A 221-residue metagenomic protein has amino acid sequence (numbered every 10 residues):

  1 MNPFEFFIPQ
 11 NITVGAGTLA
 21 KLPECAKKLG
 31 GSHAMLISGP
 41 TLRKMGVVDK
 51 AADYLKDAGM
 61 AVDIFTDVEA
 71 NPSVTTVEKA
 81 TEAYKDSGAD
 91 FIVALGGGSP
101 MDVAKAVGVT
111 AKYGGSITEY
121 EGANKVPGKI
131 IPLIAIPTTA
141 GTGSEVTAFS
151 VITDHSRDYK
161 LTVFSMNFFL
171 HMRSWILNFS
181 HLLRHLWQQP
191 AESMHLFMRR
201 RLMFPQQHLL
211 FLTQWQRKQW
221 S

Functional and structural regions predicted by a protein language model:
M1-F91: ATP/NTP phosphate-donor binding region
G17, K21, L29, G46 (+6 more regions): Conserved active-site and cofactor/substrate-binding residues in soluble primary-metabolism enzymes
P23, D49-A52, D63, E78-T81 (+3 more regions): Predominant activation on well-ordered alpha-helical scaffold segments within soluble catalytic domains
S38, I136, L182-L183: Thr-Gly-centered strand-to-loop micro-motif
P40-T41, T139, N178: Anionic group-transfer/hydrolysis microenvironments
T75-W175: Glycine/threonine-rich beta-strand-loop-alpha-helix active-site module that forms ligand/phosphate-binding
F149-S221: Carboxylate- and glycine-rich phosphate/diphosphate-binding segment that chelates Mg2+/Mn2+
